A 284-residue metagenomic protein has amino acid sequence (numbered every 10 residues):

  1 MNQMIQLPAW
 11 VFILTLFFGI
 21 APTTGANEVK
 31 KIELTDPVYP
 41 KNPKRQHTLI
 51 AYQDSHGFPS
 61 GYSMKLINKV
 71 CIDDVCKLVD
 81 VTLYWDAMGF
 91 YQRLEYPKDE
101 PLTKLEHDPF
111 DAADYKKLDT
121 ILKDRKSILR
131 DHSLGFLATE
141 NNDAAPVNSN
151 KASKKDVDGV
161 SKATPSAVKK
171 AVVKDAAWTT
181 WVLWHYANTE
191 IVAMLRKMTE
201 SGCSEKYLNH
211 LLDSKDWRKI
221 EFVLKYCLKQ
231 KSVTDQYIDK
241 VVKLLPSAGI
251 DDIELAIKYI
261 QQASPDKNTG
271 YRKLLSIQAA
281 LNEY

Functional and structural regions predicted by a protein language model:
M1-T35: Bacterial Sec-dependent N-terminal signal peptides
N27-E283: Extended repeat-based scaffolds of very large eukaryotic assembly and lipid-transport proteins
